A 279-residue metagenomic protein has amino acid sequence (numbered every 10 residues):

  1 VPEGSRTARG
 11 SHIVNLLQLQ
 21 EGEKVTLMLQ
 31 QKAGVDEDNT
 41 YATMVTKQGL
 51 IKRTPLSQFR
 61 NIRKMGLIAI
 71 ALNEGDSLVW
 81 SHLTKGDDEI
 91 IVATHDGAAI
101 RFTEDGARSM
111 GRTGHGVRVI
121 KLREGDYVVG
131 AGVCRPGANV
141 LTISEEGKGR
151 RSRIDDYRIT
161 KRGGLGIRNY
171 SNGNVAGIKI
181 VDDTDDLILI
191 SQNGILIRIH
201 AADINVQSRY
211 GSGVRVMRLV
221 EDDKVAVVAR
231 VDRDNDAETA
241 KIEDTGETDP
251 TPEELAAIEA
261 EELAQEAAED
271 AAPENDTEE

Functional and structural regions predicted by a protein language model:
V1-E279: Short, structured "edge-of-domain" segments at secondary-structure transitions
